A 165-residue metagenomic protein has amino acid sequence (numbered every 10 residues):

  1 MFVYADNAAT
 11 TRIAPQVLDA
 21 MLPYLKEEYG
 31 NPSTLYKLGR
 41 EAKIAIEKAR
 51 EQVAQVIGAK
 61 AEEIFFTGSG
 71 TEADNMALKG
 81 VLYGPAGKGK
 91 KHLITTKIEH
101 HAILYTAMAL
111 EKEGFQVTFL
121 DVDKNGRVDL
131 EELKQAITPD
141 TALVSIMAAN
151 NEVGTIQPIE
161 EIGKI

Functional and structural regions predicted by a protein language model:
M1-I165: Pyridoxal 5′-phosphate
